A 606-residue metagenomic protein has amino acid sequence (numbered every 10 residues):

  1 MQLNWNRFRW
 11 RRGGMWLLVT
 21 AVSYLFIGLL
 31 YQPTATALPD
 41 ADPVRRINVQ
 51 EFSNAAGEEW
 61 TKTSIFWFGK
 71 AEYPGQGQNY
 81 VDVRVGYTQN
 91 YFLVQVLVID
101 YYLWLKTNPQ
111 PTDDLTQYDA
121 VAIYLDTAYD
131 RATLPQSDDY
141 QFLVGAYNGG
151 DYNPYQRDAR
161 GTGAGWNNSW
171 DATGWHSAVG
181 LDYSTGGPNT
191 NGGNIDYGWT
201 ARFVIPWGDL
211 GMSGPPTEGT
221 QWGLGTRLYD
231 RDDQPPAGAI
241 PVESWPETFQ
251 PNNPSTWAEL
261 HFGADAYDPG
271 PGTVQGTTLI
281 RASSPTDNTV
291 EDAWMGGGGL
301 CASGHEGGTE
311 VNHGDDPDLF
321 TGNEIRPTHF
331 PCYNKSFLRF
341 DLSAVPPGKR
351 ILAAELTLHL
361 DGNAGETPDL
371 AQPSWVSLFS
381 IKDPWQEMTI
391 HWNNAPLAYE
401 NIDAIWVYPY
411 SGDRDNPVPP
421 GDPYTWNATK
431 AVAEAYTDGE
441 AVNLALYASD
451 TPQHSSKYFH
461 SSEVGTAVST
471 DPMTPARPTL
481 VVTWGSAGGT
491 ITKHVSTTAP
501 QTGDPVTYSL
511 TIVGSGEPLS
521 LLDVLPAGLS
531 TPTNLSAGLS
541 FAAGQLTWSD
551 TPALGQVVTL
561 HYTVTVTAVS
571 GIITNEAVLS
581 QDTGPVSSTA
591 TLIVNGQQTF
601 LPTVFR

Functional and structural regions predicted by a protein language model:
A35-P271, N416-V418, P452: Structural preference for beta-rich elements and adjacent junctions enriched in aromatics
A71-W104, M295-G365, P475: A short beta-strand-loop element at or near the start of a globular domain
Y102-W104, D113-D114, H359-Q372, Q453-H454: Extended, low-complexity, turn-rich repeat/linker tracts enriched in Gly/Pro/Ser/Thr and Asp/Glu that occur
W166, A172-Y183, N363-E440: Beta-strand-rich interaction/scaffold domains
T200-P206, W222-T226, H313-N323, A395-T479 (+1 more regions): Cysteine-clustered segments with highest specificity for TGF-beta superfamily mature ligands
G208-M212, S343-V345, A431, A435 (+2 more regions): Short, surface-exposed loop/turn segments at beta-strand-coil junctions that are enriched for proline with nearby
D268-L342, Y399, A448-S455, E463-G485: Flexible, small-residue-rich N-terminal segments that precede or flank a structured functional core
S486-R606: Exported/extracytosolic protein signature
